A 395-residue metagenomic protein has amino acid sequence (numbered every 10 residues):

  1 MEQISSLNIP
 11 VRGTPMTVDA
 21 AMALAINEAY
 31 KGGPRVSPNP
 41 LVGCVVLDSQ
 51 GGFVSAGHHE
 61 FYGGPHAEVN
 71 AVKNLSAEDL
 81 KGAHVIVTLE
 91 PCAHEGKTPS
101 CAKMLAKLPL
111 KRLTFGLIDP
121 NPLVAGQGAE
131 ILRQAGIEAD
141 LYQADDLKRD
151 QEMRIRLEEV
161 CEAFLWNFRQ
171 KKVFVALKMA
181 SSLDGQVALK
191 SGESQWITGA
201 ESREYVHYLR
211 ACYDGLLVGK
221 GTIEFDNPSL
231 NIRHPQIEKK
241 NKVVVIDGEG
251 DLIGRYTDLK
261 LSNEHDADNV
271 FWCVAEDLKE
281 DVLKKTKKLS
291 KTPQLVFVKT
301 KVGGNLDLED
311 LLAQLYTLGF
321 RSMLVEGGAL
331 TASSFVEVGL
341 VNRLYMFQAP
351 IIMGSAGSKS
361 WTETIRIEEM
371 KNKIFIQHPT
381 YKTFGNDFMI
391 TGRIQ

Functional and structural regions predicted by a protein language model:
T17-S37, N167: Short, basic/aromatic recognition patches
A25, G43, C92, L132 (+7 more regions): Residue-level signal for inorganic ion chemistry
L41-G51, M179-A180, I390: Short beta-strand scaffold segments in enzyme catalytic cores
V46-M153, K242, E276, V302 (+1 more regions): Zn2+-dependent cytidine deaminase-like catalytic core
P120-L123, E224, D251-I253, K279-E280 (+2 more regions): Short gly/pro/ser/thr-enriched loop/turn and capping motifs at secondary-structure boundaries
W166, Q170-L318, L330-S333: Active-site ligand-binding patch in enzyme domains
D277-L278, E363-Q395: Conserved histidine-centered catalytic loops in small-molecule metabolism enzymes
E337-I376: Flexible, gly/pro- and Lys/Arg-enriched active-site loops
